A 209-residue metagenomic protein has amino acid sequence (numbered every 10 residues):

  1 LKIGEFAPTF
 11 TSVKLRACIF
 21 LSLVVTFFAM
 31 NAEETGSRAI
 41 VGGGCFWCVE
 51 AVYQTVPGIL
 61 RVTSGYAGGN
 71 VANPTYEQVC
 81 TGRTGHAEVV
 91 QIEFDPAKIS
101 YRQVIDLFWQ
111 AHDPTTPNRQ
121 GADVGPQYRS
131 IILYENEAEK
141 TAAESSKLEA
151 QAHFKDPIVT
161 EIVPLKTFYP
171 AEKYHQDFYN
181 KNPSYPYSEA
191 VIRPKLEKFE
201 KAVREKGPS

Functional and structural regions predicted by a protein language model:
E5-I19: Bacterial N-terminal signal peptides that target proteins for export
T9, L21-L23, A202: Enrichment for repetitive, rod-forming helical segments
A17-F27: Bacterial N-terminal signal peptides
F28-S209: Flexible coil/turn and secondary-structure edge motifs
